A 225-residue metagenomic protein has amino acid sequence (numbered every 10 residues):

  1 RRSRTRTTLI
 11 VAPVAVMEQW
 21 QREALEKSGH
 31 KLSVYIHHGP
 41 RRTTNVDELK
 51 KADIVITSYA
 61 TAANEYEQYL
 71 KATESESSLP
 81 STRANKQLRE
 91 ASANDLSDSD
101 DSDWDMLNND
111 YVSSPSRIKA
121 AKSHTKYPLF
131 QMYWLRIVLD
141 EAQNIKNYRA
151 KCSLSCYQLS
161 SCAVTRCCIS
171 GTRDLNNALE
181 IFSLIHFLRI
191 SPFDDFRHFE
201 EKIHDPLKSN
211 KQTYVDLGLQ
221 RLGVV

Functional and structural regions predicted by a protein language model:
R1-V138, K146-N147, I203-N210: SF2 helicase/translocase NTPase motor core, specifically the RecA-like lobe 1 inter-motif segment between Walker
A24, A142, I181: Conserved Sensor-2/SRH helix of P-loop NTPases
E26, N144, F187-I190: Conserved amphipathic alpha-helical interaction elements at protein-protein interfaces in regulatory, energy-coupling
T61, Q143, T172: Flexible, active-site-proximal loop/turn residues at the rims of small-molecule/cofactor binding pockets and catalytic
E65-Y69, Q143-S155, A178: Conserved ATPase-coupling elements of RecA-like P-loop NTPase cores
R136, S153-V225: Conserved P-loop NTPase motor "coupling/switch" region that bridges the ATPase
